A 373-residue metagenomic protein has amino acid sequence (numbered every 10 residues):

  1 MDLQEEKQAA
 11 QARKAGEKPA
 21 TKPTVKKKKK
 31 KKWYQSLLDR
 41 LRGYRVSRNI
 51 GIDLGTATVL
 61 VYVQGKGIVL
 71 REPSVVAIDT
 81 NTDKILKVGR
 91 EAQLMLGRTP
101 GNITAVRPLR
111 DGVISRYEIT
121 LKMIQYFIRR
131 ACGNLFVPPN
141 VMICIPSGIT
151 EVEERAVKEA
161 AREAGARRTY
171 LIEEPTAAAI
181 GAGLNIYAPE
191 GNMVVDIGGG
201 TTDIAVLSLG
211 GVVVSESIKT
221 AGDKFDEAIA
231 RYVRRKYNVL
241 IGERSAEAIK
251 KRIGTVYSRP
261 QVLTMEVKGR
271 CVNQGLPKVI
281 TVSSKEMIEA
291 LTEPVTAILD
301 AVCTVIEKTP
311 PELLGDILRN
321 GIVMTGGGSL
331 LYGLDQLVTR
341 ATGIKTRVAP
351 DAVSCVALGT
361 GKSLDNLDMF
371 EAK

Functional and structural regions predicted by a protein language model:
D2-I197, A205-V323, S329-K373: Nucleotide/phosphate-binding catalytic cleft detector across ATP-hydrolyzing and phosphate-transferring enzymes
